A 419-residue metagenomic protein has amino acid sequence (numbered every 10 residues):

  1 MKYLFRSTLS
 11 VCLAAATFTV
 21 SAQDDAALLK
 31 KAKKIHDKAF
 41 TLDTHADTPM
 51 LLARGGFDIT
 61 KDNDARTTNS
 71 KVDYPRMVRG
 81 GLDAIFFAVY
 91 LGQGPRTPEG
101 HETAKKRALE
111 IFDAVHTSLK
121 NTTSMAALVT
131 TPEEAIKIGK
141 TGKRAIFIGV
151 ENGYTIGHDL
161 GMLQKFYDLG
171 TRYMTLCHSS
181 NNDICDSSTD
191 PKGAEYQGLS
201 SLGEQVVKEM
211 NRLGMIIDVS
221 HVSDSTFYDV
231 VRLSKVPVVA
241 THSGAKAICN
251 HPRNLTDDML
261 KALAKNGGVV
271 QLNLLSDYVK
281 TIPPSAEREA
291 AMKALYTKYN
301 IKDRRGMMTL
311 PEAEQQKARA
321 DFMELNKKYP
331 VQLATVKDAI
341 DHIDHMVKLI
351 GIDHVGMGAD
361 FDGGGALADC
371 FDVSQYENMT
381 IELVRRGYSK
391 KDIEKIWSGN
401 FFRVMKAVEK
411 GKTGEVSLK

Functional and structural regions predicted by a protein language model:
M1-D24: Bacterial Sec-dependent N-terminal signal peptides
Q23-Q197, N250-K419: N-terminal hydrophobic targeting/anchoring segments and the immediately downstream early-domain regions of hydrolases
A27, V236, A245-K246: Charged catalytic cores and adjacent phosphate/nucleic-acid-binding surfaces used for phosphate/nucleic-acid chemistry
T41-T48, V222, A240-G244: Histidine-centered catalytic micro-motifs
D159-L163, T226-K235: Distinct, well-ordered alpha-helical segments
Y196-N211, V230-A240: Alpha-helix-loop-beta-strand connector modules within alpha/beta enzyme cores
Q205-V219, S223-T226, D257-K265: Substrate-binding cleft of carbohydrate-active enzyme catalytic domains
